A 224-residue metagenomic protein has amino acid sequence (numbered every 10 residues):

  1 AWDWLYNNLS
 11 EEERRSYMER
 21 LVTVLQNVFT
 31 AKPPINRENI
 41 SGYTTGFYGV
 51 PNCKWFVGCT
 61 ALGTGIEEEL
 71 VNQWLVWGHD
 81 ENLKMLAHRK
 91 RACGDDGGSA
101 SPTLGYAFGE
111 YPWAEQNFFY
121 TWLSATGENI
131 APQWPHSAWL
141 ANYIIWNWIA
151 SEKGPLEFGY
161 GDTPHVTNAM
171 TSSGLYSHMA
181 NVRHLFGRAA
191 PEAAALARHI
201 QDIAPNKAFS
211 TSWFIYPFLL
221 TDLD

Functional and structural regions predicted by a protein language model:
A1-W148, K153, D162-P164: Aromatic-lined, polymer-binding surfaces characteristic of secreted/periplasmic polysaccharide-degrading enzymes
P102-D224: Extended polysaccharide-engagement surfaces of secreted carbohydrate-active enzymes
